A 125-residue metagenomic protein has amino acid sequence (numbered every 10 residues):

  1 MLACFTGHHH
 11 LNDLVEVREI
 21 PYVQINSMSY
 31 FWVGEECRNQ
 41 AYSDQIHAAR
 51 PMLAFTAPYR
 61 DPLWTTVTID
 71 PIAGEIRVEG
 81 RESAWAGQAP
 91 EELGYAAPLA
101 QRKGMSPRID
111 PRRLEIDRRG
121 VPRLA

Functional and structural regions predicted by a protein language model:
M1-F5, P21-Q24: Catalytic pocket-lining loop regions of alpha/beta-barrel enzymes, especially the amidohydrolase/enolase/GH5 lineages
H8-H10: Histidine-centered divalent metal-coordination motifs
N12-L124: Binuclear metal-dependent phosphoesterase catalytic core
